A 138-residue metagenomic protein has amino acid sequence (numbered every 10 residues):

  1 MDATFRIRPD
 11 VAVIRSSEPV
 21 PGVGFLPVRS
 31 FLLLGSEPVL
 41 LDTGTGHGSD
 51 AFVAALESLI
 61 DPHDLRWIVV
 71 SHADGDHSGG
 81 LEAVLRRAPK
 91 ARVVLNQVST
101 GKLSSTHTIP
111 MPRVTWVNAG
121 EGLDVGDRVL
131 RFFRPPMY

Functional and structural regions predicted by a protein language model:
M1-R6, P89-V93: Short, compositionally biased leader-like segments
D2-E57: Conserved beta-strand hairpin/beta-sheet module of binuclear metal-dependent hydrolase folds, prominently
R6, V94-Y138: Metallo-beta-lactamase
E37, H63-D64, R128: Short coil/turn segments at beta-strand junctions that form active-site/ligand-binding loops
V39-D42, W67-V70, R131-F132: Short catalytic-loop micro-motif centered on adjacent basic/acidic residues
G44, A73, P135-M137: Structured loop/turn residues at secondary-structure junctions
G48-V94: Active-site metal-binding motif and surrounding structural segment of the metallo-beta-lactamase
